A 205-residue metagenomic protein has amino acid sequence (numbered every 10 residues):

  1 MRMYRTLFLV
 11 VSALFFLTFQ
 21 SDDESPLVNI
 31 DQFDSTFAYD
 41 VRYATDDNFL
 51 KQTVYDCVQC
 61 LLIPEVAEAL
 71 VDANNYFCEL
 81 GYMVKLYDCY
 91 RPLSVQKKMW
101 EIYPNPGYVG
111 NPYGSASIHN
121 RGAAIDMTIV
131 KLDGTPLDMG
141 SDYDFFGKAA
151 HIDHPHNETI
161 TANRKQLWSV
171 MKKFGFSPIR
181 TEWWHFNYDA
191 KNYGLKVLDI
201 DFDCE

Functional and structural regions predicted by a protein language model:
M1, T181-E182: Short, low-complexity intrinsically disordered segments
M1-P26: Bacterial Sec-dependent N-terminal signal peptides
T18-C89, E101-T181, N187-E205: Extracytoplasmic cell-surface/polysaccharide-interacting catalytic and binding patches
P92: Segments that shape or occlude catalytic/ligand-binding pockets
V95: Short, well-ordered surface patches within globular domains
